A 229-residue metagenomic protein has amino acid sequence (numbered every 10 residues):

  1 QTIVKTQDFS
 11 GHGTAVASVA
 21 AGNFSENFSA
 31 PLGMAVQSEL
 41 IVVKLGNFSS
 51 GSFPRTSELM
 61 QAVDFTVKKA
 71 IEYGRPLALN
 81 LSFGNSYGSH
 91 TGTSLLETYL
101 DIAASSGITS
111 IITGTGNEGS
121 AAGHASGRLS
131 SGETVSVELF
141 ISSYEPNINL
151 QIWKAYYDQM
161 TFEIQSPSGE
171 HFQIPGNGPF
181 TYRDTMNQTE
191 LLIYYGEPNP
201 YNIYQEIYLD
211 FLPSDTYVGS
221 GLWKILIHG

Functional and structural regions predicted by a protein language model:
Q1-S57, G74-A78, S106-I108, P146-I148 (+1 more regions): Subtilisin-like serine protease catalytic core
Q1-T14, S18, G33-A35, Y73 (+2 more regions): Active-site core segment of subtilase-fold serine proteases
V43-L45, V63-T91, G114-T115: Short acidic, glycine-rich surface-loop motifs adjacent to enzyme active sites
S52-L59, K69-P76, S120-R128: Extended charged low-complexity segments that act as oligomerization/scaffolding linkers
Y73, A104-S106, I111-T113, E118-D158: Secreted peptidase-domain scaffold signal
G88-G92, A121-H124: Extracytoplasmic/secreted cell-surface and envelope-processing proteins
S143-P146, I152-T181: Acidic, Ser/Thr/Pro-rich low-complexity intrinsically disordered segments
Q151-K154, I225-G229: Short beta-strand-plus-loop segments that form exposed binding edges in beta-rich domains
